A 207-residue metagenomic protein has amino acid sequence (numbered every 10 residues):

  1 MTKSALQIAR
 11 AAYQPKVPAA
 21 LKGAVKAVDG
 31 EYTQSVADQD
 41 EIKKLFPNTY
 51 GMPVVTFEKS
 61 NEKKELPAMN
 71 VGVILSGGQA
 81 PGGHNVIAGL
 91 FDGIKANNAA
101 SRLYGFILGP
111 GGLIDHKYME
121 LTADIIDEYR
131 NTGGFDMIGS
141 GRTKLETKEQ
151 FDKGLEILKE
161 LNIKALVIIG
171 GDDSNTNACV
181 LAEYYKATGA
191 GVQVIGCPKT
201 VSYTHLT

Functional and structural regions predicted by a protein language model:
M1-M69, A96, E128-R130: N-terminal low-complexity/intrinsically disordered extensions
M1-P15, E65-I114: N-terminal phosphate-binding or glycine-rich loops at protein starts, especially the Walker A/P-loop of NTPases
Q34-K64, L113-K164: Glycine-rich oxoanion-binding loops at beta->alpha junctions
L66-V71, N98-S101, T132-F135, L161-A165 (+2 more regions): Short coil/turn connectors at secondary-structure junctions
N70-A80, D136-G141, K164-G170: Short glycine-rich or small-residue beta-strand-to-loop segments that form or flank ligand, phosphate, metal/Fe-S
S76-G78, F106-G112, R142-T143, G171-D173 (+1 more regions): Short, ordered loop/turn segments at secondary-structure junctions
V86-L90, D173-T188: Short Gly/Thr/Asp-enriched flexible loops that form oxyanion-binding sites at enzyme active sites
T204-T207: Conserved small/polar residues in nucleotide/adenosyl-binding loops
